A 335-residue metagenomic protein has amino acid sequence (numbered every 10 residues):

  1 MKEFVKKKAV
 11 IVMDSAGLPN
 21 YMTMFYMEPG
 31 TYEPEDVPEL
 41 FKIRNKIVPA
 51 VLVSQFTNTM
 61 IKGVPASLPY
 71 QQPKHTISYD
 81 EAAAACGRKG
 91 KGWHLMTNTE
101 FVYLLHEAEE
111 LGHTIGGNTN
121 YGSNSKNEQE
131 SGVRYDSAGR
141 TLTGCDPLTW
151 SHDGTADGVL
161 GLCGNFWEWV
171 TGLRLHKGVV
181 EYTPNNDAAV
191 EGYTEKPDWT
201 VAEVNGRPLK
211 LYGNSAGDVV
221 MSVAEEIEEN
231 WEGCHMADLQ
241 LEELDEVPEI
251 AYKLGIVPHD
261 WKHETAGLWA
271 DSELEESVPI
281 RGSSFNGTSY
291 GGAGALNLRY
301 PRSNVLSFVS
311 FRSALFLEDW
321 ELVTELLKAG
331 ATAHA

Functional and structural regions predicted by a protein language model:
M1-K6: Charged, compositionally biased non-catalytic regions
V12-G92, K177-V223, S310-R312: Extracellular adhesion/carbohydrate-recognition regions
P38-L162: Short aromatic-cysteine micro-motif
I61-K62, V102-L105, E168, L175-V179 (+1 more regions): Short catalytic/ligand-binding loop motif for oxyanion handling, primarily in non-cytosolic enzymes, centered on
Y70-H75, T114-I115, D187-V190, R299-Y300 (+1 more regions): Short, low-complexity, polar/charged sequence segments that are solvent-exposed and flexible
E109-T114, R174, T183-N185: Short secondary-structure boundary/capping segments
N120, V179-V180, A329: Sparse recognition of residues in long alpha-helices and their boundaries
Y135-R140, D153-L162, F166-R174, K196-A335: C-terminal, surface-exposed recognition/capping segments
